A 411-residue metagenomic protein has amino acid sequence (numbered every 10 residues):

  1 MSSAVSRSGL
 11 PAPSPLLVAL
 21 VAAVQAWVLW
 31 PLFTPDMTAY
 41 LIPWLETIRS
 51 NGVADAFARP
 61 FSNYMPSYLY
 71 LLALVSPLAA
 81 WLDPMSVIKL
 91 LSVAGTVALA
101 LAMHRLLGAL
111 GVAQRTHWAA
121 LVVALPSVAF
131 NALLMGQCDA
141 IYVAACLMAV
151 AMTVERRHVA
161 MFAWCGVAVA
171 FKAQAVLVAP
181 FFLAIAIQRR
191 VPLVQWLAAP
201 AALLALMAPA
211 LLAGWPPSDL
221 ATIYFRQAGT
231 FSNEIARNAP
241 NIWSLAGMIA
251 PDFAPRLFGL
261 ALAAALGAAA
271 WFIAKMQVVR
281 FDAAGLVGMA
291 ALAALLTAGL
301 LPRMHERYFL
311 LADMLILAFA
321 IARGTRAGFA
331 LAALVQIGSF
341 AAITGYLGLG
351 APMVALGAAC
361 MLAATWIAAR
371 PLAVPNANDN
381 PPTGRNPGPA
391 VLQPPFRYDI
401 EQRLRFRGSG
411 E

Functional and structural regions predicted by a protein language model:
M1-W27, G108-A119, D282, G288 (+1 more regions): Start-transfer (signal-anchor) and selected internal transmembrane alpha helices of multi-pass inner/ER membrane
S3, A221-P240, I273, A290 (+2 more regions): Transmembrane helical bundles and short interhelical boundary loops of multi-pass, membrane-embedded
S3, L177-A201, L211-L212, L311: Perimembrane helix-loop-helix junctions
P31-E46, R59-L74, S232-I242: Extracytoplasmic catalytic/substrate-binding loops of multi-pass membrane glycan-assembly enzymes
P66, W81-L101, D252-A263: Loop-to-helix entry region of an early transmembrane alpha helix in multi-pass inner-membrane enzymes
A100, A109, A228-L300: Aromatic/glycine/proline-enriched transmembrane-helix motif characteristic of membrane-embedded glycan-assembly enzymes
L101-A102, Y142-H158, L315-I316: Specific aromatic-rich, kink-prone transmembrane helix
R115-G136, A140-A151, M161, C165-Q174 (+2 more regions): Membrane-embedded helix bundles of polyisoprenyl
